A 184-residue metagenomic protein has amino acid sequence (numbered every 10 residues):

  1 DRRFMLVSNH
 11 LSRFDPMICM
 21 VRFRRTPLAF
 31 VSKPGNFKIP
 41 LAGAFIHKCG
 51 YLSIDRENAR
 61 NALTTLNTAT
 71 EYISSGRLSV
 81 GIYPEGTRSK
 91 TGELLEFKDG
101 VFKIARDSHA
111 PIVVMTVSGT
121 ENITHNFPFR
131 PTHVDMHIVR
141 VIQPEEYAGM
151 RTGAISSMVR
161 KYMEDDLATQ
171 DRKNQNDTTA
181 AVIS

Functional and structural regions predicted by a protein language model:
D1-R3, R130-P131: A short, glycine/Asx- and small/polar-enriched loop/turn that sits immediately N-terminal to a beta-strand
R2-A59: Catalytic core of membrane glycerolipid acyltransferases/transacylases, capturing the structured, soluble-facing
L63-S184: Non-catalytic C-terminal accessory region of glycerolipid acyltransferases and related lyso-lipid remodeling enzymes
